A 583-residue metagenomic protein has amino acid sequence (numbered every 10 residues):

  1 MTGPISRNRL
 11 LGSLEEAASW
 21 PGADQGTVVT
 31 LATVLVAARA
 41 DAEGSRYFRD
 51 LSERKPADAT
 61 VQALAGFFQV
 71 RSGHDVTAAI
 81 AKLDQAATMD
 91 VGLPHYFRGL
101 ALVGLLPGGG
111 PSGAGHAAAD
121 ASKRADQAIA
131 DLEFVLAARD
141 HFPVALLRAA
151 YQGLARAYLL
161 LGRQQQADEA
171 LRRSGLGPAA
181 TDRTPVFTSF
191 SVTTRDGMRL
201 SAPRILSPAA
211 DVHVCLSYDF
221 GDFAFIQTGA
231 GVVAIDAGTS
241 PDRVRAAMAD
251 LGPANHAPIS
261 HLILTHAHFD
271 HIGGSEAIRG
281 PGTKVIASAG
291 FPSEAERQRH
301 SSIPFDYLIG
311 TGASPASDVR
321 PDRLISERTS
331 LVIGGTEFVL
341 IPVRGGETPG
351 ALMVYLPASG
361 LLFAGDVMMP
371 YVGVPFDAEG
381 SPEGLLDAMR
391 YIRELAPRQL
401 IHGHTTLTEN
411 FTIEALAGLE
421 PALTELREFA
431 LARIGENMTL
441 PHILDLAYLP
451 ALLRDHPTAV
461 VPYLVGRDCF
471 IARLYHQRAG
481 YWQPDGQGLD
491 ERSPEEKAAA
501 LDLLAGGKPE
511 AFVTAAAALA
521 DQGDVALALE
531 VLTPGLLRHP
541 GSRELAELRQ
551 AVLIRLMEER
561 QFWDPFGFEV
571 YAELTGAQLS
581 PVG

Functional and structural regions predicted by a protein language model:
S6, A23, A57, D90-G92 (+6 more regions): Structural signature of alpha-solenoid helical repeat junctions
G26-T30, T60-A65, L93-R98, A145-G153 (+2 more regions): Alpha-solenoid helical repeat scaffolds
T33, F67-F68, L100-P107, R156 (+2 more regions): Residue-level recognition of tetratricopeptide repeat
A202-P253, L352-G365: Conserved beta-strand hairpin/beta-sheet module of binuclear metal-dependent hydrolase folds, prominently
A249-V332, I554-R555: Active-site HxH/HxHxD metal-binding segment of metal-dependent hydrolases
E383-H442, L446-Q477, Y481, A546 (+1 more regions): Divalent-metal (often Zn2+) His-rich catalytic cores of metallo-beta-lactamase-fold enzymes
